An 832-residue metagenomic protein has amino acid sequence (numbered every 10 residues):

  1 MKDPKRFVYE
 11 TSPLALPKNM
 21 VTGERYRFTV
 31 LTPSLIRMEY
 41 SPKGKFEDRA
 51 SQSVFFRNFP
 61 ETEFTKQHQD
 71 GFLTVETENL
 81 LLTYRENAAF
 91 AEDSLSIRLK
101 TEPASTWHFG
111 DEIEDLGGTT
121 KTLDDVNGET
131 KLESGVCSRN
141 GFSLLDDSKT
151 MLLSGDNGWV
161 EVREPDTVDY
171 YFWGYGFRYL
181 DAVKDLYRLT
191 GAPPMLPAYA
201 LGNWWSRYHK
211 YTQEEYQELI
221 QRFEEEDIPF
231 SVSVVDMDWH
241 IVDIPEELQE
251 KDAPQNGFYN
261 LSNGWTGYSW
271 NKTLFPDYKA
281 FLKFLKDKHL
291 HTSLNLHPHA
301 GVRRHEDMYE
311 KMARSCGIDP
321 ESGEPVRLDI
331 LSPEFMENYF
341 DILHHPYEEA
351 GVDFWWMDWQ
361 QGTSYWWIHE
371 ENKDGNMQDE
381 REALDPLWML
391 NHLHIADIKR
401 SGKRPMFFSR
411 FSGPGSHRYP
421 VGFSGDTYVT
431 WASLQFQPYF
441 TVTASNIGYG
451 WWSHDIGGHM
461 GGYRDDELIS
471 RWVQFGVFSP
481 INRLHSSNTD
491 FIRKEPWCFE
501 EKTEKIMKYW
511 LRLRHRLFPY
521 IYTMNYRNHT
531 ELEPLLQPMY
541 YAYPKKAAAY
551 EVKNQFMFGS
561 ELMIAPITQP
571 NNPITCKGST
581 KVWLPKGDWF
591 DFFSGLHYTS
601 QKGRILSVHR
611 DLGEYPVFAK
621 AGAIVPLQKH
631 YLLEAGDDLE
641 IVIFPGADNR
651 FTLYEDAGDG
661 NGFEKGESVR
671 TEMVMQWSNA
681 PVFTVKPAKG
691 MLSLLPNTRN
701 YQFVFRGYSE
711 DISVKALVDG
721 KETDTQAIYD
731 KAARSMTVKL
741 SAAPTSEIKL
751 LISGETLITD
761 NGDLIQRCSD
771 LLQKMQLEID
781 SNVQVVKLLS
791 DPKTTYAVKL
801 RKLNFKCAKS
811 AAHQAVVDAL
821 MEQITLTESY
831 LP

Functional and structural regions predicted by a protein language model:
F28, I36-M38, V75-L82, M563-P566 (+1 more regions): Short, well-ordered beta-strand segments enriched in hydrophobic/aromatic residues
L31-D70: A low-complexity, Ser/Thr/Gly/Pro-enriched, surface-exposed linker/loop concept that marks segments flanking
R49-F64, G257, D591-L612, S713-K739: Solvent-exposed beta-strand/loop surfaces of large extracellular or lumenal domains
K66-A200, R207-Y208, Q213-E214, I220-E225 (+3 more regions): Catalytic and substrate-binding clefts that recognize carbohydrates or anionic sugar/phosphate headgroups
G71-T74, L81, Q726-K749, E755-L757: A surface-exposed beta-strand-loop module
P229-M507, A542-K546, V552, T599: Aromatic- and carboxylate-enriched substrate-binding clefts and catalytic-loop regions of carbohydrate-active enzymes
I395-A396, G402-M406, P414-G422, Q437 (+3 more regions): Catalytic core of carbohydrate-active enzymes
A621-K721, A742-P744, S753-P832: Accessory, solvent-exposed terminal regions and/or long lumenal/extracellular loops of proteins
